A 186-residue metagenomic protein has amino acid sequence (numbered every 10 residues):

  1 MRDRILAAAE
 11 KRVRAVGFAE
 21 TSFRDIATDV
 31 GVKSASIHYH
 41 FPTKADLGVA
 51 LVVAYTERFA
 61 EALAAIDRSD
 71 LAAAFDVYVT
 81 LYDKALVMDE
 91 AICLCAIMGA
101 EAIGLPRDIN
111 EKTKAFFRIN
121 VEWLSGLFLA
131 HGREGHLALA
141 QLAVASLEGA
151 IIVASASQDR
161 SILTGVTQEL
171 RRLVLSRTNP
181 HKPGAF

Functional and structural regions predicted by a protein language model:
R4, A8-D46, A50: Helix-turn-helix
A50, A62-A91, A140-A143: Hydrophobic alpha-helical connector segments
V53-F59: Short, basic, alpha-helical segments at the C-terminal edge of helix-turn-helix-like DNA-binding modules
A60, A64, A91-I92, L105-A130 (+3 more regions): Amphipathic alpha-helical packing segments from all-alpha helical-bundle domains
A73, V77, I97, A138-S146 (+2 more regions): Amphipathic alpha-helical interaction segments
L81-L86, L94-G104: Helix-loop "lid/cap" segments that line or gate small-molecule binding pockets
A85, V144-I162, L173-P180: Amphipathic C-terminal alpha-helical segment
